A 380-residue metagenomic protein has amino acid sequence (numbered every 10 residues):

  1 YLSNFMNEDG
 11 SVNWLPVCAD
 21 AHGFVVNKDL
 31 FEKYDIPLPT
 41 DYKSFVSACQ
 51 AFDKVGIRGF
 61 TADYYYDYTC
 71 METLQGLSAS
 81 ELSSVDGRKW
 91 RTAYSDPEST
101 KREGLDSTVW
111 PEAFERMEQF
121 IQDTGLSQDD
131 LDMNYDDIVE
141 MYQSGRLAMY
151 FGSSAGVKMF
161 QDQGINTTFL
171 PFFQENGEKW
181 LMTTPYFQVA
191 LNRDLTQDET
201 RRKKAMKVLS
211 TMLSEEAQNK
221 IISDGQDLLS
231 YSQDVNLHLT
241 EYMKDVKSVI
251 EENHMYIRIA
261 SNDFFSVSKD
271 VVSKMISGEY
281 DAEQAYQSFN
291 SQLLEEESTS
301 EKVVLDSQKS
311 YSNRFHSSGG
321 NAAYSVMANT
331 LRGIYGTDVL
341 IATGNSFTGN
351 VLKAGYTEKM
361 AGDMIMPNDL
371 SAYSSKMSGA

Functional and structural regions predicted by a protein language model:
Y1-H22, P37, V46, E72-T73 (+2 more regions): Hinge/lid segment of periplasmic solute-binding proteins
Y34, Q161-D224: Extracytoplasmic/periplasmic substrate-recognition and gating elements
Y42-V46, Q128-Q143: Short helix-initiation/N-cap motifs at beta->coil->alpha
D63, Y135, F151-V157, P185-F187 (+1 more regions): Beta->alpha turn/N-cap motifs
T92-L131: Glycine-centered hinge/linker elements that transmit conformational signals in sensory and ligand-binding systems
A148-S153, T168: Paired acidic/hydrophobic, glycine-rich loop segments that form the ligand-binding mouth/hinge of periplasmic-binding
T167-L170, K220-K274: Long, aromatic- and glycine/proline-rich binding clefts that accommodate carbohydrate-like moieties
S298-A380: Solvent-exposed loop/linker segments at secondary-structure transitions that flank or connect catalytic domains
